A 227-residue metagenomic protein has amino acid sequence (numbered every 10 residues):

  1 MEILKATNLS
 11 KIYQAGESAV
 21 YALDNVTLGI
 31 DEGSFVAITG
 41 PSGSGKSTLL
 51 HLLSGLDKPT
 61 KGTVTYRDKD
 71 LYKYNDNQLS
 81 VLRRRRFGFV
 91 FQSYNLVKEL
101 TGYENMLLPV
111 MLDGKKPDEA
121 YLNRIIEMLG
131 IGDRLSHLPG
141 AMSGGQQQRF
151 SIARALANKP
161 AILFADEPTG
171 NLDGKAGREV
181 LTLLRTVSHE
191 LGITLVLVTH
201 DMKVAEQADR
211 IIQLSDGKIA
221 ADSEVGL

Functional and structural regions predicted by a protein language model:
M1-E2, L227: Short, Lys/Arg-enriched, disordered terminal segments
E2-L214: ABC family nucleotide-binding domain
D113, G226-L227: Short hydrophobic/aromatic patches at helix-to-coil boundaries
I211-E224: H-loop (His-switch) and adjacent beta-strand-loop-beta switch element of ABC-type ATPase nucleotide-binding domains
